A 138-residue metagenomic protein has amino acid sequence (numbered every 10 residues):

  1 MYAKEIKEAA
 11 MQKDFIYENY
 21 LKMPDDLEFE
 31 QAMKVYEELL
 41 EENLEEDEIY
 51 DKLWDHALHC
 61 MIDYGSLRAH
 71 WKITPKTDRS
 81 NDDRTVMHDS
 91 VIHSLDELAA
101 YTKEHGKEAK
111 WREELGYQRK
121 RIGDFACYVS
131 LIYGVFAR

Functional and structural regions predicted by a protein language model:
Y2-L40, D63-Y64: Short terminal alpha-helical segments
M33-I122, A126-V129: Acidic, low-complexity, intrinsically disordered interaction modules
I132: Active-site rim/adjacent substrate-binding subdomains
F136-R138: Short acidic DE-rich linear segments
